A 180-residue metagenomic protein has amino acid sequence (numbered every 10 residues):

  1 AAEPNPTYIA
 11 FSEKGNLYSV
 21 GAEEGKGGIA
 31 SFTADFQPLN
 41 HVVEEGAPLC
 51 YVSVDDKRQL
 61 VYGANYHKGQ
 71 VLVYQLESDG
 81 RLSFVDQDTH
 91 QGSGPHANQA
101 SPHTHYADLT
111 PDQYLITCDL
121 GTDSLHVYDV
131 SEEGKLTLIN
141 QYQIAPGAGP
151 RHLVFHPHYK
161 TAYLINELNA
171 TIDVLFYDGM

Functional and structural regions predicted by a protein language model:
A1, A34-N40, S78-D86, E133-N140 (+1 more regions): Beta-strand initiation motifs
A1, Y18-F36: Beta-propeller domains
E3-E13, E45-K57, G92-Q113, I144-A162: Beta-rich, blade/repeat-based domains predominating in secreted/periplasmic proteins but also intracellular
S19-E23, G63-Y66, T117-L120, L164-E167: Conserved beta-strand positions in repeat-built beta-propeller and related beta-rich domains
G25-I29, G69-L72, D123-L125, A170-I172: Structural signal for beta-propeller blades
F32-T33, Y74-Q75, D129, L175-F176: Structural recognition of the beta-propeller blade-terminating site
P38-Y106: Asp-box/WD-like beta-propeller blade repeats and closely related beta-sheet repeat scaffolds
L115-A170: Loop-centered beta-sheet repeat module
